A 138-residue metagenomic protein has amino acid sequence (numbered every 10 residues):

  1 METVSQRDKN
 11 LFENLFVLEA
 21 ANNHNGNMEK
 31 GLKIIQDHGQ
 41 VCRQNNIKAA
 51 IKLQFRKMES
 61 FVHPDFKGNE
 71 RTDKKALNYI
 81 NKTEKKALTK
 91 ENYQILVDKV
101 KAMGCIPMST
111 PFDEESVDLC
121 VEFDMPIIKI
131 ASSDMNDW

Functional and structural regions predicted by a protein language model:
M1-V17, Y93: N-terminal amphipathic alpha-helix/helix-capping segment at the start of soluble metabolic enzymes
K9-F16, N45-F66: N-terminal glycine-rich anion-binding loops that anchor highly charged ligand groups
N14, A20-N25: Short polar catalytic/cofactor-binding loops
L15-V17, K48-K52, I106-M108, P126-K129: Structural preference for beta-strand elements that scaffold enzyme active sites
E19, H38, C120: Conserved, mostly hydrophobic/aromatic
N25-Q40, T89-N92: Glycine-rich anion/phosphate-binding loops
K33-R56, F123-D124: Catalytic domains of carbohydrate-active enzymes, especially glycoside hydrolases
K57, D65-W138: Active-site beta->alpha loop and helix N-cap motifs at the rims of alpha/beta catalytic domains
